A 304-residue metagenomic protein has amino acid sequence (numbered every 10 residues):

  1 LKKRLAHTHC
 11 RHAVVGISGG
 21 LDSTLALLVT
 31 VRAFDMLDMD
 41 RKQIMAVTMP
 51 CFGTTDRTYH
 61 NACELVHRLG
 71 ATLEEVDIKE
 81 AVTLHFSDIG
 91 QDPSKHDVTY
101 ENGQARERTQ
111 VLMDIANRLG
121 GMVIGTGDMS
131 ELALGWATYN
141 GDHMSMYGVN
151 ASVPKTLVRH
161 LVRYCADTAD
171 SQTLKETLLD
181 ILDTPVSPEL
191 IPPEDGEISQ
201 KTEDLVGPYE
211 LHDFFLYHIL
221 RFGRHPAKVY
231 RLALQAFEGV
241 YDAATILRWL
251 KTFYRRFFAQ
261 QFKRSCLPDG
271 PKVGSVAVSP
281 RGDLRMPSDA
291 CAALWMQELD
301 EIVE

Functional and structural regions predicted by a protein language model:
L1-G19, S23-E304: ATP/NTP-dependent adenylation/nucleotidyl-transfer catalytic domains that generate, transfer, or process NMP-activated
